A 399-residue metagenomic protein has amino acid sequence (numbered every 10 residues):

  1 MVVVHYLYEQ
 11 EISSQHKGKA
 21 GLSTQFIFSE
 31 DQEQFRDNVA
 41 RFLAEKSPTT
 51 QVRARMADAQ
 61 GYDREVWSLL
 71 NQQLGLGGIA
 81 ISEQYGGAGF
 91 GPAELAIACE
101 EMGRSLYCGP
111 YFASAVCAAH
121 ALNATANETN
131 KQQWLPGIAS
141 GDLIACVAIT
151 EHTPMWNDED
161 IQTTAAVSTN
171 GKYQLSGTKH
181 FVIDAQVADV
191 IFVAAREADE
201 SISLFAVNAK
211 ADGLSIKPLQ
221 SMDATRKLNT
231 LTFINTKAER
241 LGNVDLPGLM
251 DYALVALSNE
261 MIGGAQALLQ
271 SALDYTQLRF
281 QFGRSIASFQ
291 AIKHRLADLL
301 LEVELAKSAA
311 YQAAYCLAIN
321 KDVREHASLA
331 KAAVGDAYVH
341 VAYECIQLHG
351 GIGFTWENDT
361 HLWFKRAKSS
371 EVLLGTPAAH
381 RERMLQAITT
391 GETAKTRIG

Functional and structural regions predicted by a protein language model:
V3-R104, T125-N130, G137, G141-D142 (+2 more regions): Alpha-helical interface subdomain recognition
G75, C99-G103, V207-A211, I234-N235: Short Ser/Thr-interspersed hydrophobic loop/turn segments at strand-loop and sheet-helix junctions that line or gate
F90-G91, N157-E159, D184-A188: Short glycine/proline-enriched turns and hinge-like loops at secondary-structure junctions
G109-T129: N-terminal glycine-rich flavin-associated loop
G141-T150: A short, Trp-centered hydrophobic/proline-enriched beta-strand micro-motif
D160, F181-V182, N208-T236: Flexible, small-/acidic-enriched active-site or ligand-binding loops
S176-L214: A short core secondary-structure module
L228-D251: A short, charged helix-loop
